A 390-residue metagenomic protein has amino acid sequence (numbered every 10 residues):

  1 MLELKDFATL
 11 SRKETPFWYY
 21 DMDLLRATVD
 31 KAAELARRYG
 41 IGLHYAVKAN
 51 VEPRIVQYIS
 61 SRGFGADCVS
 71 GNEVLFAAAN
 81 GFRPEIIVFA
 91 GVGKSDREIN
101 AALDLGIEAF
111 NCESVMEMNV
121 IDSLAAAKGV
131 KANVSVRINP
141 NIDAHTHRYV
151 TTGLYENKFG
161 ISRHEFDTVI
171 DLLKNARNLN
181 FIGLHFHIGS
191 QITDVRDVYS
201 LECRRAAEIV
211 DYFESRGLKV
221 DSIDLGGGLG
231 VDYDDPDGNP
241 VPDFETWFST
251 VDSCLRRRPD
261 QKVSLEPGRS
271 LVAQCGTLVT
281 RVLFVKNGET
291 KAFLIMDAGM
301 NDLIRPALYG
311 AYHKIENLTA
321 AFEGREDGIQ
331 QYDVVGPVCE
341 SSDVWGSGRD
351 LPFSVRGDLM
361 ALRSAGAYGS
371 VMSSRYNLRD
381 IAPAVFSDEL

Functional and structural regions predicted by a protein language model:
M1-A132, D171-N180, D211, S215 (+2 more regions): A charged N-terminal "starter" segment
L4, T250-D252, D260-L390: Charged (often Lys/Glu-rich) extended helix/loop segments that serve as interaction or gating elements
D21-L24, T28-K31, V51, I55 (+19 more regions): General structural feature for long, well-ordered alpha-helical segments within catalytic domains of soluble enzymes
D23, A46-E52, V69-N72, V92 (+10 more regions): Active-site beta-loop-alpha junctions enriched in small/polar residues
G40-H44, G63-G65, P84-V88, A109 (+7 more regions): Structural preference for beta-strand elements that scaffold enzyme active sites
V56, A79, I99-D104, I121-L124 (+6 more regions): Short acidic, glycine/serine/threonine-rich loops at helix termini
G63-G65, G81, G91, G153 (+10 more regions): Glycine-centered flexibility sites
N141-F284, L351, N377: Active-site loop/helix belt of alpha/beta enzymes
